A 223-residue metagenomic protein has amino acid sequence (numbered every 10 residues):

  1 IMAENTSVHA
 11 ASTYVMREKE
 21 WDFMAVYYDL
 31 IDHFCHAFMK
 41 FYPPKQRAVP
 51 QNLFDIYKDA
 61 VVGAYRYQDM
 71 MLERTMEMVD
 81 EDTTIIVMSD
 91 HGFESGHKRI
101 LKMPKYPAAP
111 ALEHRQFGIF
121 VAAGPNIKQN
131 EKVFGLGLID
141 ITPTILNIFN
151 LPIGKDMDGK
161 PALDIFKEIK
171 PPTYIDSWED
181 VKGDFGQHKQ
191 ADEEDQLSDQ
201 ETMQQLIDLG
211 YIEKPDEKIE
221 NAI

Functional and structural regions predicted by a protein language model:
M2-E20, M24, F34-V87: A long, amphipathic alpha-helix that forms part of the scaffold/cap immediately adjacent to metal-dependent active
S12-M16, E73-M76, T142-L146, L163 (+2 more regions): Non-transmembrane alpha-helical segments in soluble domains of secreted/periplasmic/extracellular proteins
R17, E77-D80, N150-L151, D208-Y211: Sec-exported extracytoplasmic/periplasmic mature domains
D29-H33, K40-Y42, H91-E94, N126-K128 (+3 more regions): Short, solvent-exposed loop/turn segments at secondary-structure junctions
E73-M76, M103-P152: Substrate-binding rim/cap in mid-to-C-terminal beta-strand-loop elements of soluble/periplasmic
T84-G124, Y174, W178: Histidine-centered active-site microenvironments of extracellular/periplasmic hydrolases and transferases
E94-R99, V133-D140, I148-G183: Polar, surface-exposed loop/tail segments that function as active-site lids or cofactor/substrate-recognition elements
L163-I223: Long, internal low-complexity/basic segments
